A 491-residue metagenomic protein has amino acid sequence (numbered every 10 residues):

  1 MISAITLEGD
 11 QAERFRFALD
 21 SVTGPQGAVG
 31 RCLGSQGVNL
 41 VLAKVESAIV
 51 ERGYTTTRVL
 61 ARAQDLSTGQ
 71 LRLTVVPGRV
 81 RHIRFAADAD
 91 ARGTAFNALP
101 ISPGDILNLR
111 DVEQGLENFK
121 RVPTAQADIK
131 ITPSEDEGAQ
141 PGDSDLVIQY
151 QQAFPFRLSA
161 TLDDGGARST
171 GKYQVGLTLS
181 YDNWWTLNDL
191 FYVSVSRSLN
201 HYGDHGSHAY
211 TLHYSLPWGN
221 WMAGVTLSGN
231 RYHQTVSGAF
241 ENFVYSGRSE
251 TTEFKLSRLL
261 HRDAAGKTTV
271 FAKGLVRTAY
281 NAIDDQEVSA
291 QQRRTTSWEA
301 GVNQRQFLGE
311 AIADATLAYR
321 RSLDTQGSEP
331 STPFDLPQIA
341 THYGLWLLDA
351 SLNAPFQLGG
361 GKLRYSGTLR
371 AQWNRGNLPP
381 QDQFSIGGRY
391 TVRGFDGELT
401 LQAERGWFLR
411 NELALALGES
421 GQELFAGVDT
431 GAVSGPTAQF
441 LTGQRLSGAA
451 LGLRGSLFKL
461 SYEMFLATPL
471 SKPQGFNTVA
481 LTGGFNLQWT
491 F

Functional and structural regions predicted by a protein language model:
M1-G166, S196-H208, T368-R370: Periplasmic polypeptide-binding modules associated with outer-membrane biogenesis and secretion
D90-G93, L109-A311, F476-T490: Gram-negative/organellar outer-membrane beta-barrel architecture
I131, A160-D164, F191-R197, V225-R231 (+7 more regions): Transmembrane beta-barrel strands of outer-membrane/channel proteins
V175, T252, T268, W298 (+4 more regions): Hydrophobic core residues within well-ordered beta-strands of beta-rich domains
N200, G418, G431-G435, F458 (+1 more regions): Short Gly/Pro-enriched loop/turn and capping motifs at secondary-structure junctions
Y280-T430, S434-P436: C-terminal outer-membrane beta-barrel translocator/porin domains of Gram-negative envelope proteins and their
A438-F491: C-terminal beta-signal and terminal closure region of outer-membrane beta-barrel proteins
